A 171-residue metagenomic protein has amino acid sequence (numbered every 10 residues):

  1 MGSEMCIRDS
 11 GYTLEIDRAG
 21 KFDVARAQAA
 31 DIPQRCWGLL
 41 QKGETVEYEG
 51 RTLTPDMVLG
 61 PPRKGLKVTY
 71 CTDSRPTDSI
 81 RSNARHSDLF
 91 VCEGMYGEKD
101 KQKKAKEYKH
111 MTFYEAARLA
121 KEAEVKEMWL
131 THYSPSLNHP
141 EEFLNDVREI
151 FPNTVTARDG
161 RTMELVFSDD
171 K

Functional and structural regions predicted by a protein language model:
S3, R8-Y70, S74-S82, L89-V91: Active-site-proximal loop/helix segment associated with metal-binding centers of metalloenzymes
P76-K171: Binuclear metal-ion centers of metallo-dependent hydrolases, dominated by the metallo-beta-lactamase
